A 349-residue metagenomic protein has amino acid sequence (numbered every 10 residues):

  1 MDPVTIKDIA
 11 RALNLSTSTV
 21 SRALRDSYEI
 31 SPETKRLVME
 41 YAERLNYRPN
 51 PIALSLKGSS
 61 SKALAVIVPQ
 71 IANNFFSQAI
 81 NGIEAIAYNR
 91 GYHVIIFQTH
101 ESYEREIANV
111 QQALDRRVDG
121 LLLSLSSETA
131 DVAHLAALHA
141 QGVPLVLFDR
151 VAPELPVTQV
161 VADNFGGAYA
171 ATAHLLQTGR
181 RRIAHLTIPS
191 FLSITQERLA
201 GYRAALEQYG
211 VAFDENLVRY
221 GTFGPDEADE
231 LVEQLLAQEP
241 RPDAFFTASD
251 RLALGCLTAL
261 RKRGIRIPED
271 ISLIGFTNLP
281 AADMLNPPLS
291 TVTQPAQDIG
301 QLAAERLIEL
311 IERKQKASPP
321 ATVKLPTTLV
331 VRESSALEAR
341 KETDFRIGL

Functional and structural regions predicted by a protein language model:
M1, T5, S59-A173, Q177 (+2 more regions): Alpha-helical recognition/docking segments in bacterial nutrient-uptake and carbohydrate-utilization systems
M1-K62, L349: N-terminal helix-turn-helix DNA-binding module of bacterial transcription factors
A12, T17-R22, L56-A72, H174 (+1 more regions): Short beta-strand segments enriched in small/hydrophobic residues
P69-Q78, I96-R105, L125-S127, R150 (+7 more regions): Hinge/beta->alpha junction and helix N-cap segments in small-molecule ligand-binding domains
N89-R90, Q141, L206-F213, A237-R241 (+1 more regions): Short helix-capping segments at alpha-helix termini
R182, F213-L217, R266-L273: Short acidic capping loops at alpha-helix termini that bridge into adjacent secondary structure
E233-L349: Flexible loop/turn connectors
